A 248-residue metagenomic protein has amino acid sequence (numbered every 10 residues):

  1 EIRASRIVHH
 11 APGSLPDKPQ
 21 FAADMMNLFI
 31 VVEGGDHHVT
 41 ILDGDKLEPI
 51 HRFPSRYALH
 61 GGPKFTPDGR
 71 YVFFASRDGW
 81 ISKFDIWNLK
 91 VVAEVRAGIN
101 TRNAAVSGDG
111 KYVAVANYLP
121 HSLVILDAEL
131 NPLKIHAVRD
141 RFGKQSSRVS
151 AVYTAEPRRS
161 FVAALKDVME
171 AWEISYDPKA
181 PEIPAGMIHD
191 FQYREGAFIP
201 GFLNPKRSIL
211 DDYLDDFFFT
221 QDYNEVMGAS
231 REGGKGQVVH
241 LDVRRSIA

Functional and structural regions predicted by a protein language model:
E1-A248: Predominantly soluble domains enriched in secretory-pathway, periplasmic, or organellar proteins
